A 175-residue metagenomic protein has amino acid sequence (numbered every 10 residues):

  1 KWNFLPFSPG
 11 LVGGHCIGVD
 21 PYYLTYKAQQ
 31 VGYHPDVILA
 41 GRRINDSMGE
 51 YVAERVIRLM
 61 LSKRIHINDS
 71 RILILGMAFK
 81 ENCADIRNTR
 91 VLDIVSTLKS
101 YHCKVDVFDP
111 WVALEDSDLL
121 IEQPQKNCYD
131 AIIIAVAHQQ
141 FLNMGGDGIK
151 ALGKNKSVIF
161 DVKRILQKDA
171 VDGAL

Functional and structural regions predicted by a protein language model:
K1-L175: Structural/interface elements that position substrates and couple domains in central-metabolism enzymes
